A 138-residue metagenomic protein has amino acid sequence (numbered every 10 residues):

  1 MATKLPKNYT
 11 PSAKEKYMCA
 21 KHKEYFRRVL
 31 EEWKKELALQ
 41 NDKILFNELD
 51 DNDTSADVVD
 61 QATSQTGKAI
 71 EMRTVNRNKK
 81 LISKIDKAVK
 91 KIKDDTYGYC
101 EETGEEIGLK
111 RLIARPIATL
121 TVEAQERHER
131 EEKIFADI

Functional and structural regions predicted by a protein language model:
M1-D94, E132, D137-I138: Interaction interfaces in information-processing and related assembly proteins
Y25, E102, P116: Amphipathic alpha-helical recognition patches that constitute DNA-binding helices
K79, Y97, A118: Residues immediately within or flanking Cys/His clusters that coordinate Zn2+ in small zinc-binding modules
C100-G104, T121: Short cysteine-rich clusters marking metal-coordination/redox-active sites
I107-G108, E129: Short functional micro-motifs and their immediate structural scaffolds
K110-A114: Short Cys/His-rich "knuckle" micro-motifs
A118-Q125: Cysteine-rich micro-motifs
Q125-E131: Extended, non-catalytic scaffold segments that flank or surround catalytic motifs
